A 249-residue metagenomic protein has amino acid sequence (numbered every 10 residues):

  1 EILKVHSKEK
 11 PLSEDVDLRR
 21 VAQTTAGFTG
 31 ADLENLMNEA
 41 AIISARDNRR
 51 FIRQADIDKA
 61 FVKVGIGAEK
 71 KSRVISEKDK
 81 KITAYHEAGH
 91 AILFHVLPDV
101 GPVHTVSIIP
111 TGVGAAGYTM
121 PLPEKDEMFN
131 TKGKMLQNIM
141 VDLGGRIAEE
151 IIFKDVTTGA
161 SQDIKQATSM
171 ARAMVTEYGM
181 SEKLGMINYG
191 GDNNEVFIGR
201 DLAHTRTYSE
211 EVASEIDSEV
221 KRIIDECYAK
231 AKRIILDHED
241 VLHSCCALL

Functional and structural regions predicted by a protein language model:
E1-D56, K63, G67-A68, D142-E150 (+2 more regions): Conserved C-terminal "switch" segment of AAA+ ATPases
V16, K71, N130-T131: Short, hydrophobic/aliphatic alpha-helical segments
R19, E34, A55-D58, K78 (+3 more regions): An alpha-helix initiation/capping motif
D58-K63, G112-A115: Short, conserved phosphate-binding/catalytic loop or strand-edge motifs used in phosphoryl-/nucleotidyl-transfer
K71-I82, E127: Short pre-active-site segment immediately N-terminal to the catalytic Zn-binding motif
I82-Y85, A91-L248: Soluble catalytic regions of large protease machineries
